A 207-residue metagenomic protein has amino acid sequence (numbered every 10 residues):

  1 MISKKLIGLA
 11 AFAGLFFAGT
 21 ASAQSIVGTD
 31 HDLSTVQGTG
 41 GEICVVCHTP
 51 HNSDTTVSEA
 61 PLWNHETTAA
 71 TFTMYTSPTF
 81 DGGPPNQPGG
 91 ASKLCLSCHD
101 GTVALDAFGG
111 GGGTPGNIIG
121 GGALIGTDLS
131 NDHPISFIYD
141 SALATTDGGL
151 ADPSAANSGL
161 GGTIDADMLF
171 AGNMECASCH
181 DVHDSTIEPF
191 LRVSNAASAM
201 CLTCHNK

Functional and structural regions predicted by a protein language model:
M1-L9: Bacterial N-terminal signal peptides that target proteins for export
L9-L15, G19-V45, T49-K207: C-type cytochrome heme-c attachment and multiheme electron-transfer modules
